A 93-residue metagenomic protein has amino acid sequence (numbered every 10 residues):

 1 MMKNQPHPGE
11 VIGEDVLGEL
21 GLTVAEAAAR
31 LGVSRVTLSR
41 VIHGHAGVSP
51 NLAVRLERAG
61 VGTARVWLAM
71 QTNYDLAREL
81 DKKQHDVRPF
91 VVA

Functional and structural regions predicted by a protein language model:
M1-L22, V66-A69: A short, Lys/Arg-rich alpha-helix, primarily the initiator
G18, A29, R40, V54 (+1 more regions): Alpha-helical residues within the helix-turn-helix
L22-R40: Short alpha-helical DNA-recognition segment
R40, G44-G47, N73: Alpha-helical DNA-recognition elements
H45-A59: Short, basic-rich loop-to-helix N-cap that marks the start of a DNA-contacting helix
G62-A93: Short, charged recognition helix plus adjacent turn of helix-turn-helix-like nucleic-acid-binding domains
